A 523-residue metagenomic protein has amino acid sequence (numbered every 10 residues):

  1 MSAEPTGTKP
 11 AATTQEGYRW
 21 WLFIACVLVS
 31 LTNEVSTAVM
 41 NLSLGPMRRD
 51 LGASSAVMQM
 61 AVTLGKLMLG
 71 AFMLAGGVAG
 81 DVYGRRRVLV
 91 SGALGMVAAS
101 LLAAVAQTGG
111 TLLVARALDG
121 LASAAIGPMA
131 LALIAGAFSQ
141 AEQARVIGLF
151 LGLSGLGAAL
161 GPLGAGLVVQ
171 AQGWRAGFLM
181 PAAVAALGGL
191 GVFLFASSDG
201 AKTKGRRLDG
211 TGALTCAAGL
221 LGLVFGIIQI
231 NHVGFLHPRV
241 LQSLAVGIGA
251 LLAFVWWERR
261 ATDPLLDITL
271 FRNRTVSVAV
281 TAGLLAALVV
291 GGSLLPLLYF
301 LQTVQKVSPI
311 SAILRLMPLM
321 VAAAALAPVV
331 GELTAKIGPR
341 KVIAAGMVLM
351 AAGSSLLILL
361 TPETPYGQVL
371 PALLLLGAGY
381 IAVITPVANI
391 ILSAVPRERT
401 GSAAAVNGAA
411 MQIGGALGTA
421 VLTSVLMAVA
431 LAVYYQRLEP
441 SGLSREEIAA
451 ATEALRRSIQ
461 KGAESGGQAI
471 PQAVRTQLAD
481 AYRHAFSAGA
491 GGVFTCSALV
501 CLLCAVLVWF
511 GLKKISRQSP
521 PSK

Functional and structural regions predicted by a protein language model:
M1-N33: Cytosolic juxtamembrane N-terminal segment immediately preceding the first transmembrane helix of multi-pass
W20-N33, M40-L42, A171, T211-A213 (+5 more regions): 12-transmembrane solute porter fold
S43-A71, Q305, I310-R315: Extracellular/periplasmic helix-loop-helix junction of adjacent transmembrane segments in MFS-like secondary
T63-G77, G127, L131, M317-V329: Central cavity-lining transmembrane alpha-helices of secondary-active solute carriers, predominantly the Major
M73-T211, P238, E363: Helix-loop-helix hairpins in multi-pass membrane proteins, especially solute transporters
A99-A104, D119, V192, A286 (+3 more regions): MFS-fold secondary transporters
A182-A201, A217-Q229, G247-R260, A505-L512: C-terminal membrane-cytosol helix-exit motif in multi-pass small-molecule transporters
I390, M411-F510, Q518, K523: Hydrophobic transmembrane architecture of multi-pass small-molecule transporters
